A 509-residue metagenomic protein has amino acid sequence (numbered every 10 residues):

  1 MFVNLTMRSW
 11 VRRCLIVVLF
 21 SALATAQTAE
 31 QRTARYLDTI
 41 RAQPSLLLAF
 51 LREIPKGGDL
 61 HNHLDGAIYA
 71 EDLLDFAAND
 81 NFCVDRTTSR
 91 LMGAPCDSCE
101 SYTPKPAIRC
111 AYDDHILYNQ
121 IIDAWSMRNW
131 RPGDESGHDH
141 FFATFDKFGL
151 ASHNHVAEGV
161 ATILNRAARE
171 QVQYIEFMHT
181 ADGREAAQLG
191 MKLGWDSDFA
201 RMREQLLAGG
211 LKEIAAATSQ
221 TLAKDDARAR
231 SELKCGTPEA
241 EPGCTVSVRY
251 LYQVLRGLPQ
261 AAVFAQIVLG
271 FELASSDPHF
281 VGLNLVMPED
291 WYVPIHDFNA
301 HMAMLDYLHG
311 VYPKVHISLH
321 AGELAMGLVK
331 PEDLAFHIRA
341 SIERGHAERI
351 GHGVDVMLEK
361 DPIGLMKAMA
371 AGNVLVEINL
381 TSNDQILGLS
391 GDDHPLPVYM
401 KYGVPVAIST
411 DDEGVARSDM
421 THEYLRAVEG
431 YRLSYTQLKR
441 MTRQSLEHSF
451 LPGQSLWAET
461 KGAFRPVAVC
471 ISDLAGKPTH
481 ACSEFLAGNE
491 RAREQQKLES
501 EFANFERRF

Functional and structural regions predicted by a protein language model:
M1-W10: N-terminal secretory signal peptides that target proteins for export/translocation
S9, R13-C14, P242: Positively charged, low-complexity intrinsically disordered regions
R13-A22: Bacterial N-terminal signal peptides
Q27-F509: Metal-cofactor-binding active-site regions of metalloenzymes
